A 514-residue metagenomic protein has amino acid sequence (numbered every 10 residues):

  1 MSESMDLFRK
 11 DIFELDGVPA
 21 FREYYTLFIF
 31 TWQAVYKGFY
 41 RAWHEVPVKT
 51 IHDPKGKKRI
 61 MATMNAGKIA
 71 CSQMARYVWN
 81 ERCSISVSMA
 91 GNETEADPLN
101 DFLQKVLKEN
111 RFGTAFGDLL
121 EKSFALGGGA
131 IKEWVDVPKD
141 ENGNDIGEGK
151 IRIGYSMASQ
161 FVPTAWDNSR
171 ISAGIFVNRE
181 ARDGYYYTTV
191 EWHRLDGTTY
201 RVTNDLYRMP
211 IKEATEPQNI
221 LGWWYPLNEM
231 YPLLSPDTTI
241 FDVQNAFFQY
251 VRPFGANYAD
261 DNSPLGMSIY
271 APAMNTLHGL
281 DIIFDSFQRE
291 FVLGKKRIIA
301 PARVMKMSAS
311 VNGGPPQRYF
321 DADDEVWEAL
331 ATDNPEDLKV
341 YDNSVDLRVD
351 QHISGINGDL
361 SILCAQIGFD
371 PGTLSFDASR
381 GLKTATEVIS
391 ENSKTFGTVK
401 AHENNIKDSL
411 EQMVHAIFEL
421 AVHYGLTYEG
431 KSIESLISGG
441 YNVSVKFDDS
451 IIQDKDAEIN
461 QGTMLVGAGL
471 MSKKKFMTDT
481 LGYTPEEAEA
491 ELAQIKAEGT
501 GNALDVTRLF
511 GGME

Functional and structural regions predicted by a protein language model:
M1-R182, D377, E514: Extended, helix-rich architectural segments
I12, G17-V18, R22-Y25, Q33 (+6 more regions): Charge-rich, acidic-biased intrinsically disordered regions
N92-D97, A309, L330-D456, L492-L504: Surface-exposed loop-to-helix/strand elements on domain peripheries
L103, L360, K473-K474: Generic structural marker for isolated residues within well-ordered, non-membrane alpha-helices of soluble domains
D118-L120, F124-L126, A130-M267: Extended, regular secondary-structure scaffolds
N228-E391, T427, K431: Extended, charged amphipathic alpha-helical segments
I452, I459-L465, G469-P485, E491: Membrane-proximal bilayer-interacting regions
D479-G511: Long, highly charged low-complexity segments enriched in Glu/Asp and Lys/Arg with interspersed Ser/Thr
